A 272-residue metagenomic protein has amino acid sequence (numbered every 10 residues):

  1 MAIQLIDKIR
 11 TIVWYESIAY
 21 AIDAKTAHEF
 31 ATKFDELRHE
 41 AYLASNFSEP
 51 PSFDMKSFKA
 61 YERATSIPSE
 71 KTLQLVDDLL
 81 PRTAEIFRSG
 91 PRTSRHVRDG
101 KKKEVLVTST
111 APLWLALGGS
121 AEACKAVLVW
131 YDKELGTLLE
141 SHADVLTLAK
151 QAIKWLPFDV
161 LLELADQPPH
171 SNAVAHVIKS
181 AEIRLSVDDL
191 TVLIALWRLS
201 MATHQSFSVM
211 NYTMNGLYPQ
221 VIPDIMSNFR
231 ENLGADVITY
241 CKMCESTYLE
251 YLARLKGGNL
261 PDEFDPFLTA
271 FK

Functional and structural regions predicted by a protein language model:
M1-A41: A short, Lys/Arg-rich alpha-helix, primarily the initiator
Q4, K8-T11, D23, P51 (+3 more regions): Intrinsic-disorder-associated interaction segments
Y20, A24, R63, P81 (+9 more regions): Generic surface-pattern signal
H39-D77: Recognition helix of helix-turn-helix/homeodomain-like DNA-binding domains that insert into the DNA major groove
S66-R92, K103-V107: DNA major-groove recognition helix of helix-turn-helix/homeodomain DNA-binding modules
S94-I238: Helix-turn-helix/homeodomain-like alpha-helical modules used for DNA recognition and transcription-factor dimerization
N211-K272: C-terminal regulatory/effector modules of DNA-binding transcriptional regulators
